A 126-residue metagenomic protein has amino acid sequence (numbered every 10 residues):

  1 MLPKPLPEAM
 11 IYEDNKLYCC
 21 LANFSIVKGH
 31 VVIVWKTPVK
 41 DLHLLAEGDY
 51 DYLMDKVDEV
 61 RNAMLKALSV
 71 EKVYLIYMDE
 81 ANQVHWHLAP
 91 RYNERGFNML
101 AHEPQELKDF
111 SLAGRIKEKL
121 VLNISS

Functional and structural regions predicted by a protein language model:
M1-S126: HIT superfamily nucleotide-processing domains
